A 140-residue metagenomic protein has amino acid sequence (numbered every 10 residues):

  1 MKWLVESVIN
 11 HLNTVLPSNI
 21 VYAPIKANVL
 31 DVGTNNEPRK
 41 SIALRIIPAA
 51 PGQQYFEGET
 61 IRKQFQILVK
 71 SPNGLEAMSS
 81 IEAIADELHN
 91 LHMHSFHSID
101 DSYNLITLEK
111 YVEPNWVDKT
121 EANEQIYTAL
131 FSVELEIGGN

Functional and structural regions predicted by a protein language model:
M1-E57, L91-H97: Small/polar-rich, solvent-exposed N-terminal microdomains that initiate assembly or binding
V8, L12, I42-L44, I67 (+2 more regions): Hydrophobic beta-strand residues in large extracellular and virion-surface proteins
N35-E37, T60, D101, E124: A generic structural signal for short, non-catalytic loop/turn and secondary-structure boundary residues
Q54, A77, G139-N140: Short acidic, gly/pro-rich beta-turn/loop elements at beta-sheet edges and active-site/ligand-binding grooves
E59-L75, Q125-I137: Oligomerization/assembly interface segments of phage tail-like spikes and tubes
P72-M93: Mid-chain, well-packed structural core segment of small domains
H89-E134, G138: Acidic-leaning, charged glycine-interspersed low-complexity segments
